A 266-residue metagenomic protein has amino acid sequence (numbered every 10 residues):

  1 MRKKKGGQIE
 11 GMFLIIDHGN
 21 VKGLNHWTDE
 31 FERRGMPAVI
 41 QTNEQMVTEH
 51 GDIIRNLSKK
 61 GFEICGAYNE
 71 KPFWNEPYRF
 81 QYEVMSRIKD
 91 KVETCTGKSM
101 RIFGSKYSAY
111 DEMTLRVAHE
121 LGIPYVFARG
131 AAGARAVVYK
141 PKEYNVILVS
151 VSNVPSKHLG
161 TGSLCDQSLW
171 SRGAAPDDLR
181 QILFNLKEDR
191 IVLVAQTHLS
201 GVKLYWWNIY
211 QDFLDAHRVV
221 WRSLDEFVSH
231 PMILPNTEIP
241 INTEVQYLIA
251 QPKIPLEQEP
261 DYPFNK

Functional and structural regions predicted by a protein language model:
M1-K60, A195, F213, V228 (+2 more regions): Active-site beta->alpha N-cap acidic-glycine motif
V21, Y78-S86, L169-D177, L204: Non-membrane alpha-helical structural segments and their capping/turn regions in soluble enzymes
F31-A38, T48-E49, R180-N265: C-terminal domain-boundary segment and adjacent tail
E32-R116, A134-A136, E143-D166, V192-T197 (+1 more regions): Metal-dependent polysaccharide deacetylase catalytic core of the NodB/CE4 family, i.e., the active-site-bearing domain
Q41-N43, N69, A128-G133, V220-P231: A generic structural motif
R55-K59, L115-P124, D212-A216: Short, surface-exposed basic-aromatic patches at helix termini and helix-loop junctions that form
C65, G122-R129: Short hydrophobic/aromatic-enriched beta-strand-loop microsegments
S156-F184: Aromatic-anchored helix/helix-loop segment that forms the rim or "lid" of small-molecule/cofactor binding pockets
